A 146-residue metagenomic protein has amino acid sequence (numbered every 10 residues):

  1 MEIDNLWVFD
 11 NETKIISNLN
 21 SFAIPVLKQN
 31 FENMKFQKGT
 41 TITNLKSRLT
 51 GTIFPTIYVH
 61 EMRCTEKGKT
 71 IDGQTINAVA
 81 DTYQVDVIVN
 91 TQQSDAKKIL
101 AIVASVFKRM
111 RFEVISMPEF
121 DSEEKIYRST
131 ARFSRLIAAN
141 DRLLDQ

Functional and structural regions predicted by a protein language model:
M1-S21, C64-D72, I76-A80, V114-Q146: Short, charged interaction patches at domain edges and termini
M1-T70: Small/polar-rich, solvent-exposed N-terminal microdomains that initiate assembly or binding
I15, L19, F36, I57-V59 (+5 more regions): Hydrophobic beta-strand residues in large extracellular and virion-surface proteins
Q37-T50, V89-K98, F120: A broad, low-specificity signal for short, low-complexity segments enriched in glycine/proline and polar/charged
T56-A96, L100, E113-S116: Short, conserved turn/kink motifs that form compact alpha/beta structural patches or helix kinks used as
S94-R128: Short, compact, well-ordered microdomains
